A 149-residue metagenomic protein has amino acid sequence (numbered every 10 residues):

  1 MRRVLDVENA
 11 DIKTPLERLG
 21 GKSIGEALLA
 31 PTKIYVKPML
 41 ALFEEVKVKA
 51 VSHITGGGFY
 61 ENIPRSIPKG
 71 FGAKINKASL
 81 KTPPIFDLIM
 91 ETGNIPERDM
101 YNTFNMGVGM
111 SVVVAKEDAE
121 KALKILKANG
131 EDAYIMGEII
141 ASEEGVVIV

Functional and structural regions predicted by a protein language model:
M1-V149: Helix-biased detector of long, well-ordered alpha-helical tracts
